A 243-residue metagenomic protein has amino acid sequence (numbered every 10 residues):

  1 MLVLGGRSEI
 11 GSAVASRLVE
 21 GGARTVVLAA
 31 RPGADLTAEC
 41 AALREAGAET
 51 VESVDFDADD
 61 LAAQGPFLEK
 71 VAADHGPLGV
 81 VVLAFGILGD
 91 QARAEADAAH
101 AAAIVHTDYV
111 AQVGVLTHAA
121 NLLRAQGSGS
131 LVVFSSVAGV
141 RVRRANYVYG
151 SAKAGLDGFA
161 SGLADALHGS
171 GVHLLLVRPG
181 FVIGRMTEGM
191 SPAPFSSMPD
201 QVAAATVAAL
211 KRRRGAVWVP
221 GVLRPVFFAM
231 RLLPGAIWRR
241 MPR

Functional and structural regions predicted by a protein language model:
R7-E9: Conserved glycine-rich cofactor-binding loop
A23-E39: Conserved glycine-rich Rossmann-like NAD(P)H-binding loop of the short-chain dehydrogenase/reductase
L43-A62: Rossmann-fold cofactor-recognition segment
E69, V80, G86-A102, A145: Conserved mid-core segment of classical short-chain dehydrogenase/reductases
L116, A152: Active-site helix of classical SDR
S136: Residue(s) in the substrate-gating loop at a strand-loop-helix junction that position the organic substrate next
L176-V177, S191-F228: C-terminal helical subdomain
